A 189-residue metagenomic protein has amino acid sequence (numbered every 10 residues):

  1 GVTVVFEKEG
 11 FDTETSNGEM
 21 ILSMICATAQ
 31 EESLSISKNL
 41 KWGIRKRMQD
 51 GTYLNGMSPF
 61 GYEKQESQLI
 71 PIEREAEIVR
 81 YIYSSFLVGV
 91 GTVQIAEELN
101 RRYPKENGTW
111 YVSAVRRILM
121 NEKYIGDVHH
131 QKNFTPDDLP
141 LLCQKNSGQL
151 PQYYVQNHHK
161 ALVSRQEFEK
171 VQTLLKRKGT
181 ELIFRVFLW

Functional and structural regions predicted by a protein language model:
G1-E7, F11-L22, C26-W189: Conserved catalytic breakage-reunion loop centered on the nucleophilic residue
